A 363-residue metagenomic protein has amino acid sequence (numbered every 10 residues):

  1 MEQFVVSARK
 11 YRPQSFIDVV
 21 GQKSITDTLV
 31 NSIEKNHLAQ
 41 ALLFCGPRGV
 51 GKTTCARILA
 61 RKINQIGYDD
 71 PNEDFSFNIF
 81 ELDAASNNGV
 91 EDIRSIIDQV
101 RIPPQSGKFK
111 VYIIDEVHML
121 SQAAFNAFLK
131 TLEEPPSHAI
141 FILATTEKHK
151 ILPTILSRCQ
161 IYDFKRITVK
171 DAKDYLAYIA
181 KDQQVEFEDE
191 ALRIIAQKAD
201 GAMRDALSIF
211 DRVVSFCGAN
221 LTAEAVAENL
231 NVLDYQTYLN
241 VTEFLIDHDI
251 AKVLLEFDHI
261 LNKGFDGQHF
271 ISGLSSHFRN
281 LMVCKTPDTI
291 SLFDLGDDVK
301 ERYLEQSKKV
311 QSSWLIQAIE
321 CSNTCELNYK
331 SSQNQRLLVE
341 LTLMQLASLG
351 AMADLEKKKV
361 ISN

Functional and structural regions predicted by a protein language model:
M1-I161, D171, I179, L349: P-loop/Walker A NTP-binding region and its immediately flanking N-terminal helices in P-loop NTPase folds
V50, A56-K62, D92-D98, K108 (+2 more regions): Extended, largely alpha-helical regulatory/partner-binding modules appended to the mid-to-C-terminal parts
